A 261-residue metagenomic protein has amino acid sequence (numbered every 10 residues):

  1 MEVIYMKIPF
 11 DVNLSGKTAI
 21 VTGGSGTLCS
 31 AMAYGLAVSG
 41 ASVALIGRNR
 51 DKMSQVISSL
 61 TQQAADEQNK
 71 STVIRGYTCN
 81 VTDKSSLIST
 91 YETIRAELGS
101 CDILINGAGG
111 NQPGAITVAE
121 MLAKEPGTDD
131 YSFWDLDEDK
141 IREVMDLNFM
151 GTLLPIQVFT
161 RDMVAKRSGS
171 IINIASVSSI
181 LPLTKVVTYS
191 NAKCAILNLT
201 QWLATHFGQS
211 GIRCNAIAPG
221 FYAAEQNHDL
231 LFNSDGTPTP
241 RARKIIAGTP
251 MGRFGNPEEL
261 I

Functional and structural regions predicted by a protein language model:
F10, T117-K124, Q209, F221-T249: A glycine/serine/threonine-rich, flexible loop-to-helix segment that serves as the NAD(P) cofactor-binding "lid"
S25-G26: Conserved glycine-rich cofactor-binding loop
A41-V56: Conserved glycine-rich Rossmann-like NAD(P)H-binding loop of the short-chain dehydrogenase/reductase
A115-F133, D137-R142, I245: Substrate-binding pocket helix/loop in short-chain dehydrogenase/reductase
I156, A192, T200: Active-site helix of classical SDR
R161, T205-H206: Alpha-helical segment proximal to the catalytic Tyr-Lys
S176: Residue(s) in the substrate-gating loop at a strand-loop-helix junction that position the organic substrate next
